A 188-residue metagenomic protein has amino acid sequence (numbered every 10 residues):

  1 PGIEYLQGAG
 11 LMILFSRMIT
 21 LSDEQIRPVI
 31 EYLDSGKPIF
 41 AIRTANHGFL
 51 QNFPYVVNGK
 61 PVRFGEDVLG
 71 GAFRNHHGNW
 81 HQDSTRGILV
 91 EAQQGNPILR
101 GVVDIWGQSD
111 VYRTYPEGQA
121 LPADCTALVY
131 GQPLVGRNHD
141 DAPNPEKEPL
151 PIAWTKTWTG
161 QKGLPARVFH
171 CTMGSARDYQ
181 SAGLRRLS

Functional and structural regions predicted by a protein language model:
P1, L184-S188: Short, intrinsically disordered, charge-balanced linker/junction segments flanking boundaries in proteins
P1-G10: Aromatic-Pro/Gly-enriched surface loop or interdomain linker that acts as a lid/target-recognition segment
G10-F15, H170: Structural motif
L14, I19-G101: A glycine-rich, often tryptophan-bearing local segment used as a flexible ligand/cofactor-contacting loop or short
I19-D23, N144-P145, Y179: Acidic-and-aromatic substrate-binding clefts and catalytic sites of carbohydrate-active enzymes
I39, A127, V168-H170: Conserved beta-strand scaffold positions in the cores of enzyme catalytic domains, especially in NTP/NDP-utilizing
H76-L164: Catalytic beta-strand/loop cores that center a nucleophilic Ser/Cys/Thr and support acyl-enzyme chemistry
S175-R185: A short acidic/glycine-rich loop-to-helix N-cap element
